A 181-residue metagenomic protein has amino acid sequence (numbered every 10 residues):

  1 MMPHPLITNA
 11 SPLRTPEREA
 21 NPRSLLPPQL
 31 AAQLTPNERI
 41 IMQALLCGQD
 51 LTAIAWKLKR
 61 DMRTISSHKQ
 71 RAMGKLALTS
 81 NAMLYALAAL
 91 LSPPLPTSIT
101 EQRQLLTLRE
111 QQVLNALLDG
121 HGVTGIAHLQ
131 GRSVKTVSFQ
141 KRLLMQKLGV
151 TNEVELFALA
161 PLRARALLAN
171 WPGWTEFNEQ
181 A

Functional and structural regions predicted by a protein language model:
M1-E17: Hydrophobic, helix-prone linear segments
L13-T15, L25-L30, M73-L105, Q146-A181: Basic, Lys/Arg-enriched C-terminal extension of HTH/homeodomain DNA-binding domains
E19-R23: Repeat-mediated protein-protein interaction surfaces in helical alpha-solenoids
Q33-L34, Q43, I65, L105-L106 (+1 more regions): Residue-level marker of regulatory loop/turn positions in helix-turn-helix DNA-binding domains and in histidine
N37-E38, R109-E110: The N-cap/first-turn positions of alpha helices within or immediately adjacent to helix-turn-helix DNA-binding domains
Q43-A44, N115-A116, Q130: Short alpha-helical segment immediately N-terminal to, or the first helix within, an HTH/HTH-like DNA-binding domain
L45-Q49, L117-H121: Short helix-to-turn junction characteristic of helix-turn-helix DNA-binding domains, especially the helix
D50-S80, G122-E155: Recognition helix of helix-turn-helix DNA-binding domains
